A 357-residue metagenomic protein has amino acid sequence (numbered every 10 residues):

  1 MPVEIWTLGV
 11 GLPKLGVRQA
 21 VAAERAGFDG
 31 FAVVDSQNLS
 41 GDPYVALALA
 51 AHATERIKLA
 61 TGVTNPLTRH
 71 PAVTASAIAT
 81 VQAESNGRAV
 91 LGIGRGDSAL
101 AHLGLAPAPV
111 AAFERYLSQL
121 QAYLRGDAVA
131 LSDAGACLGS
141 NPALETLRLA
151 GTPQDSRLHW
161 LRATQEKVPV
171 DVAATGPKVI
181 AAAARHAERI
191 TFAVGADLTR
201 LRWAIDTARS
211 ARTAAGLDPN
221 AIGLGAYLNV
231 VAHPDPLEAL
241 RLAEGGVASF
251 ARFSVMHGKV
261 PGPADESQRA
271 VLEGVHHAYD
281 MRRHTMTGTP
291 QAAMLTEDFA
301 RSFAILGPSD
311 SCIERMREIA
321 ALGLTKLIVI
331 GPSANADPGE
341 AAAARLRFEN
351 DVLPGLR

Functional and structural regions predicted by a protein language model:
M1-T61, V168: N-terminal beta1-alpha1-beta2 module of alpha/beta enzyme domains
P2-K14, T64-P71, T164-T175, V230-H233 (+1 more regions): Active-site mouth loops of central-metabolism enzymes
V3-T7, F31-V33, L59-G62, A89-I93 (+4 more regions): Hydrophobic faces of well-ordered beta-strands that scaffold small-molecule active sites in alpha/beta enzyme cores
L12-A23, A77, A174-A182, S309-E318: Short, acidic/polar
G27, A50, V81, L120 (+4 more regions): Conserved, mostly hydrophobic/aromatic
G30-A53, N65, A196-L198, G331-R345: Glycine-rich, proline-tolerant flexible connector loops at the mouths of alpha/beta enzymes
Y44-T64, T68, Y123, R345-R357: Alpha-helix-loop-beta-strand connector modules within alpha/beta enzyme cores
A106, V110-W160, L201-A321: An alpha-helical appendage that flanks or caps ligand/catalytic pockets
